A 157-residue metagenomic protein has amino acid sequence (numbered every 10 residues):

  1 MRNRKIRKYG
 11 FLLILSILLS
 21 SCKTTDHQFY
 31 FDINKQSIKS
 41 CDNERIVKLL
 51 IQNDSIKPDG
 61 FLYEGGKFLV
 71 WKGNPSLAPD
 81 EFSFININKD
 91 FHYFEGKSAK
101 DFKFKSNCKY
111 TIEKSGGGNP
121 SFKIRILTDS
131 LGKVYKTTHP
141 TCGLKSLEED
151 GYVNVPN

Functional and structural regions predicted by a protein language model:
M1-C22: Sec-dependent bacterial lipoprotein signal peptides
C22-P79: N-terminal export/targeting and maturation segments
K23-T24, K39-C41, G117-N157: Extended, polar beta-sheet/loop recognition surfaces of beta-rich domains that mediate binding to diverse ligands
F31-S37, S55-I56, K105-C108, L127-K133: Short, solvent-exposed coil/turn segments at beta-strand boundaries
I46-K48, K109, K123: Exposed beta-strand and adjacent loop surfaces of beta-rich binding modules that mediate intermolecular recognition
P75-K109: Signal that preferentially marks extracellular ectodomain short beta-strand elements of beta-sandwich modules
